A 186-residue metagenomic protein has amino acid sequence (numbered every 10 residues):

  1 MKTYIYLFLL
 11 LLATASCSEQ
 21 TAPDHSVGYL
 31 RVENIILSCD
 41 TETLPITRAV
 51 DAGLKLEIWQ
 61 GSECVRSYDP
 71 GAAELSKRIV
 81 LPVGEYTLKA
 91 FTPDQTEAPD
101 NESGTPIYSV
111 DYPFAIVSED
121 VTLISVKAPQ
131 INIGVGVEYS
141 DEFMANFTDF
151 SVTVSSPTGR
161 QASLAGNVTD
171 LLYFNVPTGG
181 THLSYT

Functional and structural regions predicted by a protein language model:
M1-K2, S18: N-terminal hydrophobic targeting signals that begin at the initiator methionine
K2-L9: Sec-dependent signal peptide recognition, specifically the positively charged N-region followed immediately by
A13-S16: C-terminal motif of bacterial Sec signal peptides marking the signal peptidase cleavage site
S18-Q20, D69-A73, D94-I131: Structured interaction patches on ligand/partner-binding surfaces of diverse proteins
Q20-L44, K127-F143: A short, Gly/Thr-enriched small/hydrophobic beta-strand-prone motif that recurs across taxa
D24-S26, V80-G84, S118, K127-I131 (+1 more regions): Solvent-exposed loop and beta-edge segments used for protein-protein assembly and interaction
R48-Q95, T148-T186: Tryptophan-paired
V121-S125, P129, G134, E138-S140 (+1 more regions): Eukaryote-skewed repeat-based solenoidal scaffolds used as protein-protein interaction platforms, primarily
